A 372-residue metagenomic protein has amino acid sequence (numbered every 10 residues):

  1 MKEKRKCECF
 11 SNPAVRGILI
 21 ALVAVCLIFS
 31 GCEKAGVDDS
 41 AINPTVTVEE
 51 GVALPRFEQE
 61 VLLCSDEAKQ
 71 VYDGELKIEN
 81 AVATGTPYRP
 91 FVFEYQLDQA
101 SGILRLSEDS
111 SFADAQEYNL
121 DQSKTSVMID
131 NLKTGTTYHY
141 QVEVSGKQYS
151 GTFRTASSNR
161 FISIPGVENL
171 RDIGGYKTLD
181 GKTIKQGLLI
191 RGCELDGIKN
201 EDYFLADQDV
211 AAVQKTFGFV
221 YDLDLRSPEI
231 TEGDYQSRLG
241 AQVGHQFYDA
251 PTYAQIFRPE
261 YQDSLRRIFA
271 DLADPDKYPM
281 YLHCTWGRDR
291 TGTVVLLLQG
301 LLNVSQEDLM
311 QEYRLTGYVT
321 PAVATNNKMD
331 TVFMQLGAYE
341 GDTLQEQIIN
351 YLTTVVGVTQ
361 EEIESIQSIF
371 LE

Functional and structural regions predicted by a protein language model:
E3-I18: Bacterial N-terminal signal peptides that target proteins for export
I20-A24: Sec-dependent N-terminal signal peptides
L27-G31: C-terminal motif of bacterial Sec signal peptides marking the signal peptidase cleavage site
E33-Y281, T293-E372: Cys-dependent protein tyrosine phosphatase-like superfamily
W286, R290-T291: Ser/Thr-glycine-rich phosphate-binding loops at phosphate-binding pockets of nucleotides, nucleotide cofactors
